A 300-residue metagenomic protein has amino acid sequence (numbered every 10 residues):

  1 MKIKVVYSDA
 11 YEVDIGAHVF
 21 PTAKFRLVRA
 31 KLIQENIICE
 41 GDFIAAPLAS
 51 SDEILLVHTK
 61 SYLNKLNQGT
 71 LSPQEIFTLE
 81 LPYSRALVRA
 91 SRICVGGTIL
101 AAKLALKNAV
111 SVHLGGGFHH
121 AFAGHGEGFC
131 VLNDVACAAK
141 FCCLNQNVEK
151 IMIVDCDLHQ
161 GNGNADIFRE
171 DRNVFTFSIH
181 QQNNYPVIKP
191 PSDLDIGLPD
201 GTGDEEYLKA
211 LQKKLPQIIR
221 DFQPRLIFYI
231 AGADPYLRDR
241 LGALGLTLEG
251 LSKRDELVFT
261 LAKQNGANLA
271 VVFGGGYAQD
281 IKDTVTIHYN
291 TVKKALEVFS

Functional and structural regions predicted by a protein language model:
M1-K2, S300: Short, Lys/Arg-enriched, disordered terminal segments
K2-A136: Metal-dependent C-N hydrolase catalytic cores
P73-S300: A general "terminal functional-core" signal
